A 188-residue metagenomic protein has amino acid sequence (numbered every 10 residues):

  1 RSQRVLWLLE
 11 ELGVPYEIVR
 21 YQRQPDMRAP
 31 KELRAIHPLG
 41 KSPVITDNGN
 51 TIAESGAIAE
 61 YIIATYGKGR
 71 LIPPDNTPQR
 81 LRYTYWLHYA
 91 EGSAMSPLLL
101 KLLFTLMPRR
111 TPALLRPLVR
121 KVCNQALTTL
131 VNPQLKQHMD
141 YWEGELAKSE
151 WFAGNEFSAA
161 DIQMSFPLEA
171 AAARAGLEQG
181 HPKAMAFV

Functional and structural regions predicted by a protein language model:
R1-Q125: GST-like domain detector, emphasizing the conserved glutathione-binding G-site in the N-terminal thioredoxin-like
A90-V188: GST-like fold's C-terminal all-alpha helical module
